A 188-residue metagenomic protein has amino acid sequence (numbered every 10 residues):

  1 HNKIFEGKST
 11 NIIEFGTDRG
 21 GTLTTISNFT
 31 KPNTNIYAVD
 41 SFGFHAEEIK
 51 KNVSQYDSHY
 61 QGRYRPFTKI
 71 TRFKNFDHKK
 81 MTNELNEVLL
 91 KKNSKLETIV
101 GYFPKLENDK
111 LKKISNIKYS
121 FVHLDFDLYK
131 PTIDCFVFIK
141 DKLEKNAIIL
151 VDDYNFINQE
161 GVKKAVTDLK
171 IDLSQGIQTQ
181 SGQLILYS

Functional and structural regions predicted by a protein language model:
N2-S188: S-adenosylmethionine/decaboxylated-SAM
